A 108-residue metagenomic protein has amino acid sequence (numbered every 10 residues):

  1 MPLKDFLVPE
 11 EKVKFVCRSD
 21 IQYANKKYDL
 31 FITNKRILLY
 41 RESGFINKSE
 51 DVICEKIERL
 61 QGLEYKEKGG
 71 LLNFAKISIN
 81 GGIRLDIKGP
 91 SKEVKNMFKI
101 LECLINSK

Functional and structural regions predicted by a protein language model:
M1-I32, V94-C103, S107: Anionic N-terminal interaction surfaces
I21, R41, S78-G81: Short acidic, glycine-rich loop/turn motifs
Y28-I46: Short, compositionally biased strand/turn segments that nucleate or flank brief secondary-structure elements
D29-L30, K76-S78: Short, exposed beta-strand/loop patches in secreted or surface proteins that constitute
I37, D51-K68: Phosphoinositide-dependent membrane-docking surfaces
F45-S49, L63-I77: Short acidic, Gly/Pro-enriched loop/turn segments at secondary-structure junctions
S49-V52, M97-K99: A short, polar/proline- and glycine-enriched secondary-structure boundary/capping micro-motif
G81-M97: Canonical phosphoinositide-binding patch of PH/PH-like domains
